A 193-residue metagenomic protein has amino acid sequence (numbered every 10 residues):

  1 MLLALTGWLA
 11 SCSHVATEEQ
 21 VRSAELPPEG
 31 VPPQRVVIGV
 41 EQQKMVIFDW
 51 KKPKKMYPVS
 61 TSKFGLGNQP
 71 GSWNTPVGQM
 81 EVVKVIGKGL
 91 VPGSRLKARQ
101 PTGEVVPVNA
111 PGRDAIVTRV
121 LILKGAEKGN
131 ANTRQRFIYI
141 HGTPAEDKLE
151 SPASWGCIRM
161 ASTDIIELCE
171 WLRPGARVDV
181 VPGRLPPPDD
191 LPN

Functional and structural regions predicted by a protein language model:
M1-T6: Sec-dependent N-terminal signal peptides
S23-L66: A structural motif detector for short, solvent-exposed N-terminal "entry" segments of globular domains
L26, V31, Q69-G71, L90-N193: Exported/periplasmic cell-wall-interacting domains
R35-G39, K44-V46, P58-S60, E81-V83 (+4 more regions): Soluble periplasmic/extracytoplasmic beta-strand elements of cell-envelope proteins
K55, P76-M80, V117-R119, R136: A generic structural signal for short beta-strands and their flanking turns/coil linkers
P58-I86, L90: Electropositive
